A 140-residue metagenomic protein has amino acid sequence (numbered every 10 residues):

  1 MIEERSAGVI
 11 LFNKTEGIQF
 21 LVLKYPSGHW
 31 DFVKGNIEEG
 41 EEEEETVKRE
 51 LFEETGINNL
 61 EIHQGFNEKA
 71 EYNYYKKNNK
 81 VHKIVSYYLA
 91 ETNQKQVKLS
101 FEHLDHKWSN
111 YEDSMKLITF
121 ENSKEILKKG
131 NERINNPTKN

Functional and structural regions predicted by a protein language model:
M1-F20: Conserved N-terminal beta-strand and adjoining loop/helix that marks the start of the Nudix/MutT-like hydrolase domain
E4-S6, S27, H82-V85: Short connector loops at helix/strand junctions that flank enzyme active sites, especially segments positioning acidic
A7, G35, R49, S109-E112: Structural detector for helix-capping/boundary residues
T15, G56-K95: Active-site segment of metal-dependent pyrophosphate-handling enzymes, primarily the Nudix hydrolase catalytic core
G17-L60: Conserved Nudix-box catalytic region and its N-terminal flanking loop in Nudix hydrolases and closely related
V22, Y87-L89, W108: Conserved hydrophobic/aromatic beta-strand scaffold that supports enzyme active sites
E91, Q96-K128: NUDIX/MutT-family hydrolases
P137-N140: Short acidic DE-rich linear segments
